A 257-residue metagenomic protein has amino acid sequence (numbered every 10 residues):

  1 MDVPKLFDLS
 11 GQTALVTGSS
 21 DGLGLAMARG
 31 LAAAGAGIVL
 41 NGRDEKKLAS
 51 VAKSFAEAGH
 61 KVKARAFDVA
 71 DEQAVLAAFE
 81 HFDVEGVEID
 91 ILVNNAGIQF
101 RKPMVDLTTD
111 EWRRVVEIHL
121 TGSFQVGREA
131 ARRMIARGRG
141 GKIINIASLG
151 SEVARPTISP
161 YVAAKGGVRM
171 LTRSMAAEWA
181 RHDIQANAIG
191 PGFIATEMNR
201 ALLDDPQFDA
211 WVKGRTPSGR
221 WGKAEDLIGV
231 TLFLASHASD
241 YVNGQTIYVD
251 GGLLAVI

Functional and structural regions predicted by a protein language model:
M1-K5, V153, L232, N243-I257: Short C-terminal tail/terminal secondary-structure segment of NAD(P)H-dependent dehydrogenase/reductase domains
T13, S20-D21: Conserved glycine-rich cofactor-binding loop
P103-M104, E111-V116, V212: Substrate-binding pocket helix/loop in short-chain dehydrogenase/reductase
V105, V153-S159, R181-H182, G219 (+1 more regions): Active-site loop immediately N-terminal to the catalytic Tyr-X3-Lys motif of short-chain dehydrogenase/reductase
G127, A164, T172: Active-site helix of classical SDR
S148: Residue(s) in the substrate-gating loop at a strand-loop-helix junction that position the organic substrate next
A180, Q185, V242-G244: Short, small/polar-rich loop/turn modules that mediate ligand/substrate recognition or access, typified
